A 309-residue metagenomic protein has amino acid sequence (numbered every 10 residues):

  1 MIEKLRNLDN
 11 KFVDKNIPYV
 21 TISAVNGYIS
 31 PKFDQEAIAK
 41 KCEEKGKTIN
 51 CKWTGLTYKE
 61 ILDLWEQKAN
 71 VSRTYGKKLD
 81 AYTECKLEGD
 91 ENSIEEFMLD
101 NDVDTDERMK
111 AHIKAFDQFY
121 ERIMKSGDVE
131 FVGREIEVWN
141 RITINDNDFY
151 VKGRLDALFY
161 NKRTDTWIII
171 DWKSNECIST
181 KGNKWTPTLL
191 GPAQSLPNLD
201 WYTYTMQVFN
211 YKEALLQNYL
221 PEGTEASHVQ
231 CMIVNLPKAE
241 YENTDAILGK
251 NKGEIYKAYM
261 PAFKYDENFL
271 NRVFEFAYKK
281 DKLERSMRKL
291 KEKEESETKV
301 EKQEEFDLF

Functional and structural regions predicted by a protein language model:
M1-R141, D148: Nuclease catalytic cores
K68, N101-D104, L189-Y202: Short histidine-centered catalytic/ligand-binding loop motif
D80, G153-N161, T166-G191, Y211: Conserved catalytic cores of phosphodiester-cleaving nucleases, focusing on short active-site segments
G133, I168-D171, Q230-N235: A structural signal for short, well-ordered beta-strand segments and their strand-loop junctions that often border
W139, N175-C177, K238-A239: Short, solvent-exposed loop/turn segments at secondary-structure junctions
I144-D148, K162-T166, L220-E225: Short, solvent-exposed loop/turn segments that connect beta-strands within catalytic domains and beta-strand-rich
D148-K152, D165-W167, I255-K257: Short, mixed charged/polar active-site loops that provide acid/base catalysis or chelate metal/phosphate cofactors
P197-T205, F209-F309: Metal-dependent nuclease catalytic regions and adjoining charged, substrate-binding loops involved in nucleic-acid end
